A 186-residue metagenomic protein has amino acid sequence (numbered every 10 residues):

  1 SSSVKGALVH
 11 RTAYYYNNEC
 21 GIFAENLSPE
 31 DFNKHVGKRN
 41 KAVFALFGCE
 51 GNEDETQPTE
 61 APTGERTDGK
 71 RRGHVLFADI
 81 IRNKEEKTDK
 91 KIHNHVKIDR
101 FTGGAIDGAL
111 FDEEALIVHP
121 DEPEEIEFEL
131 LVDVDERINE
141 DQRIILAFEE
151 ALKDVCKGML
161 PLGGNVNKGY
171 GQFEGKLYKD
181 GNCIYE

Functional and structural regions predicted by a protein language model:
S2-E186: Small/polar/charged residue-enriched interaction surfaces, especially the RNA/DNA-contacting tracks of RNP/CRISPR
